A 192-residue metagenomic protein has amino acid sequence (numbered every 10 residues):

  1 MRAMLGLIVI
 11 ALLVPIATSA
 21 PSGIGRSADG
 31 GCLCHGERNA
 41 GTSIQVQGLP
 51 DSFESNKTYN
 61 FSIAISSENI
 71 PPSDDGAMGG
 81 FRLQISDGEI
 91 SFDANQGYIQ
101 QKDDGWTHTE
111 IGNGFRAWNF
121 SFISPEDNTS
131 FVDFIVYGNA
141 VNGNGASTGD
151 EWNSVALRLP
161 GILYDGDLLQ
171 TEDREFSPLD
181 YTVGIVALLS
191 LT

Functional and structural regions predicted by a protein language model:
R2-G6, A11-I123, D127-A187: Sequence context surrounding c-type heme c attachment/ligation sites in exported
L189-T192: Alpha-helical transmembrane segments
